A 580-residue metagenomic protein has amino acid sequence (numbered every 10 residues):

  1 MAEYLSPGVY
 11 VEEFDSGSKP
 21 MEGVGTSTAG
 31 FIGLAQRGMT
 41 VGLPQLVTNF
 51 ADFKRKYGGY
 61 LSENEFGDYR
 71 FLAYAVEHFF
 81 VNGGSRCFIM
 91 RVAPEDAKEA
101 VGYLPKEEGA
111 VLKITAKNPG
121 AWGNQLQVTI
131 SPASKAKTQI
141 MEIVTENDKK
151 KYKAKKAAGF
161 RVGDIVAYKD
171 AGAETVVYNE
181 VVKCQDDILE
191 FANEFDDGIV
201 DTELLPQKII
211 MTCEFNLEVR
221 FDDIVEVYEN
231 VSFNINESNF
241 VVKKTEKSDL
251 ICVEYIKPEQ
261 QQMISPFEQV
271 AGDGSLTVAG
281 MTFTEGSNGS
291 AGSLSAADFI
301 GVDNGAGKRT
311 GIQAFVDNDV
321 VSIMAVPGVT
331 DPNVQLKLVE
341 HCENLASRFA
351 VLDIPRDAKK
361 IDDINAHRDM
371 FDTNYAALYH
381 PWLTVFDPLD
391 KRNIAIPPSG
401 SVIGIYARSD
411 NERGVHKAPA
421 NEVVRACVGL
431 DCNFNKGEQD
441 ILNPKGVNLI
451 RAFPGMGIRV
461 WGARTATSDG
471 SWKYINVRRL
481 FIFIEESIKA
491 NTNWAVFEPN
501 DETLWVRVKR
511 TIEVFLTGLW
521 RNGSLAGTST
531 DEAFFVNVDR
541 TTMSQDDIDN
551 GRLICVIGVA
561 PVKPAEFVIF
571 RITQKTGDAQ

Functional and structural regions predicted by a protein language model:
M1-G120, K169-G172, R220-D223, N304-Q580: Structured, hydrophobic secondary-structure cores that serve as assembly/anchoring elements
G102-K117, A121-G198: Autoprocessing Asn-cyclization modules and mimics
E108-A110, G159-V162, Q207-N216, L553: A short, compositionally biased
N124-Q127, E229, V568-F570: Short, charged, solvent-exposed linker or helix-capping segments at domain edges/interfaces that act as flexible hinges
A136-T138, E237-V241, G577-Q580: Short, cationic low-complexity segments
I143-E146, A192-D196, F240-D273: Short, surface-exposed secondary-structure junctions/capping segments
G172-S248, E254: Small/polar beta-strand repeat architecture
E259-K308: Long, low-complexity, polar/charged, intrinsically disordered or flexibly structured peripheral segments
